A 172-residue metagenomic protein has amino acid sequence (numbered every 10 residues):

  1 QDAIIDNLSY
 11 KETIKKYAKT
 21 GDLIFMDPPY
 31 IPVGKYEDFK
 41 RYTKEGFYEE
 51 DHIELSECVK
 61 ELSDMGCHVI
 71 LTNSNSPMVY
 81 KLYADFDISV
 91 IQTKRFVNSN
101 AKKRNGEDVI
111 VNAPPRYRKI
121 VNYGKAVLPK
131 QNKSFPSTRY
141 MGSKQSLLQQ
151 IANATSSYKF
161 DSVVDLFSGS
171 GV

Functional and structural regions predicted by a protein language model:
Q1-V172: Class I S-adenosyl-L-methionine-dependent methyltransferase catalytic core
